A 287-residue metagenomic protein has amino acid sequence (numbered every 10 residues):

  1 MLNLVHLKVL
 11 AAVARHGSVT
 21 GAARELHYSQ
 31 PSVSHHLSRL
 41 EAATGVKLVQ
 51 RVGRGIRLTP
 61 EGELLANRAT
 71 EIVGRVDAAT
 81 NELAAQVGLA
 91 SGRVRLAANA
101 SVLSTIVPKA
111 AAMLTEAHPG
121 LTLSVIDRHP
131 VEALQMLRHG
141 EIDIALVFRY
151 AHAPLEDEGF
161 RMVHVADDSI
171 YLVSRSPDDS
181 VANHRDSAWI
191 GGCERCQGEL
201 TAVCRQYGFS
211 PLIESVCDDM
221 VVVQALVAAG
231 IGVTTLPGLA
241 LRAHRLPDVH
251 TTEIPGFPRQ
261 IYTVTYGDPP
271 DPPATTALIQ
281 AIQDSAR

Functional and structural regions predicted by a protein language model:
A11-S29: Short helix-boundary/capping micro-motifs
V19-A22, P31, S38, L134 (+1 more regions): Residues within helix-turn-helix
E41-P60: A short LG(V/I)-centered, amphipathic sequence patch enriched for acidic residue(s) preceding the LG motif
S91-P154: Central regulatory/effector-binding core of bacterial HTH transcription factors
F148, R185-G208, D271-I279: Secondary-structure junction motif
F148-D157, V221-V249: A ligand-binding cleft/hinge motif common to bilobed small-molecule-binding domains
D157-C193: Flexible hinge/capping segments at coil-to-helix
D179-S180, V249-R287: A late-sequence structural motif
